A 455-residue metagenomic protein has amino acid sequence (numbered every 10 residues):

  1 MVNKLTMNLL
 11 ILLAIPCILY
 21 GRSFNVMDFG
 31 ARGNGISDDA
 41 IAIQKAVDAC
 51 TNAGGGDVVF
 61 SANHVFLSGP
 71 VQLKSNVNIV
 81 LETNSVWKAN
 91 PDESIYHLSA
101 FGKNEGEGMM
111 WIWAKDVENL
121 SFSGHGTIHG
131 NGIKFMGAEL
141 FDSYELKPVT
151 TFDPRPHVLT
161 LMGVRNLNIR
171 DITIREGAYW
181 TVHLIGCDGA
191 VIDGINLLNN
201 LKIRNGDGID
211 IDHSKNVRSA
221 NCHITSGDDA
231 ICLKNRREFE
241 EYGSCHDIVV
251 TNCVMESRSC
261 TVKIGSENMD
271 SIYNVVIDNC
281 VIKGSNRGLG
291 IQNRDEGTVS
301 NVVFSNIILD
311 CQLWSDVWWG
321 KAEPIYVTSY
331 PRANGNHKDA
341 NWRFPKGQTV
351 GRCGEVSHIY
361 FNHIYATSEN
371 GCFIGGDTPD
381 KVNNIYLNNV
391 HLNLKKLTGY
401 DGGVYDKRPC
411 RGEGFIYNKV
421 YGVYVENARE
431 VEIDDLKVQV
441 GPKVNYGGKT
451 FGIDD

Functional and structural regions predicted by a protein language model:
M1-L10: Bacterial N-terminal signal peptides that target proteins for export
A14, L19-D455: Extracellular/periplasmic carbohydrate-active domains that bind, remodel, or depolymerize complex polysaccharides
